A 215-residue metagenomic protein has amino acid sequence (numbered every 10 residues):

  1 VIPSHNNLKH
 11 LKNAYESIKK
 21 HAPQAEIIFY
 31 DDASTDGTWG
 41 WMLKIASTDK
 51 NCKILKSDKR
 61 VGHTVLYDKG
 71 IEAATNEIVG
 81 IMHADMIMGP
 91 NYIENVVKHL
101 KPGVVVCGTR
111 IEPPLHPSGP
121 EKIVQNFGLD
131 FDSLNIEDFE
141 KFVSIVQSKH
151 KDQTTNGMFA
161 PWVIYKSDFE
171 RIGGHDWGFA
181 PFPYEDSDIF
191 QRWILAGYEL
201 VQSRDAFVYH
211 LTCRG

Functional and structural regions predicted by a protein language model:
E16-A25: Short, acidic, metal-binding catalytic loop of nucleotide-sugar glycosyltransferases
D31-G40, K59: A conserved acidic beta->alpha catalytic loop
S57-A74: Glycine-rich, basic loop-to-helix element that forms the pyrophosphate-binding segment of sugar-nucleotide handling
V79: Short aromatic/hydrophobic "clamp" motif used to bind/position activated sugar donors
H83-I87: The conserved acidic donor/metal-binding loop of glycosyltransferases
N91-F131: Conserved donor NDP-sugar-binding/catalytic core segment of glycosyltransferases
V143-I164: A recurrent flexible, glycine/aromatic-enriched loop bordering the glycosyltransferase active site that acts as
N156, E170-Q202, A206-V208: Donor nucleotide-sugar recognition loop
